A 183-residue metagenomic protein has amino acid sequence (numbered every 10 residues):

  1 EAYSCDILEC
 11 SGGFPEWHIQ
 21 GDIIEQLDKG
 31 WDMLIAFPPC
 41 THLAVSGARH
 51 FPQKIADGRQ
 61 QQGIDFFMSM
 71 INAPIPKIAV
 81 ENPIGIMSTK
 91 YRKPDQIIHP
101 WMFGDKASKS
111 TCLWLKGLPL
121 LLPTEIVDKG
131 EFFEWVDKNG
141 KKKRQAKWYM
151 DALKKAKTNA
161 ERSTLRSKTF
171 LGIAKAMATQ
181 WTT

Functional and structural regions predicted by a protein language model:
E1-T183: Conserved active-site and SAM-binding loop architecture of S-adenosyl-L-methionine-dependent nucleic-acid
